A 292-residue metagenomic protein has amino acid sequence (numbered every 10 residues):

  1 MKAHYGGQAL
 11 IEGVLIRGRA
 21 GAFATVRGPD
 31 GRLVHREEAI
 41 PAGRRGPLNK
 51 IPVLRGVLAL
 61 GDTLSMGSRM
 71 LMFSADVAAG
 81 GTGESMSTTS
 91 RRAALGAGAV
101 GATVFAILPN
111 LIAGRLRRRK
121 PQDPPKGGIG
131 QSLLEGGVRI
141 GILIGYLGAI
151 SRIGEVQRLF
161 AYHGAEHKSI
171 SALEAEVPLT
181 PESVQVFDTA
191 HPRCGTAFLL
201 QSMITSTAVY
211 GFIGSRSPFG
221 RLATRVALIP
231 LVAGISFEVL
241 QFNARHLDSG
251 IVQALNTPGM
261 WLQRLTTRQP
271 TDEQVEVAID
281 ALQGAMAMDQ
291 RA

Functional and structural regions predicted by a protein language model:
M1-A79, G130, L134, R152 (+1 more regions): Divalent-cation
K2-I16, L116-V138, G145-A197, F242-L247 (+1 more regions): Polar-ligand-bearing catalytic/cofactor-coordination segments of membrane-embedded or membrane-tethered inner-membrane
G46-V57, L228, V232, T271 (+1 more regions): Short, charged, low-complexity patches
P47, L60, L64-T89, R118-Q122 (+2 more regions): Multi-pass alpha-helical transmembrane bundle typical of ion/small-solute transporters and intramembrane aspartyl
N49, V53, A97, G141 (+3 more regions): Residue-level detector of alpha-helix boundaries and kinks
V57-T63, S68, S90-R117, G127-S151 (+3 more regions): Hydrophobic alpha-helical topogenic segments used for membrane insertion/localization
T82-A99, E182-A197: Soluble-to-membrane junctions at the N-terminal ends of transmembrane alpha-helices in multi-pass ion-transporting
